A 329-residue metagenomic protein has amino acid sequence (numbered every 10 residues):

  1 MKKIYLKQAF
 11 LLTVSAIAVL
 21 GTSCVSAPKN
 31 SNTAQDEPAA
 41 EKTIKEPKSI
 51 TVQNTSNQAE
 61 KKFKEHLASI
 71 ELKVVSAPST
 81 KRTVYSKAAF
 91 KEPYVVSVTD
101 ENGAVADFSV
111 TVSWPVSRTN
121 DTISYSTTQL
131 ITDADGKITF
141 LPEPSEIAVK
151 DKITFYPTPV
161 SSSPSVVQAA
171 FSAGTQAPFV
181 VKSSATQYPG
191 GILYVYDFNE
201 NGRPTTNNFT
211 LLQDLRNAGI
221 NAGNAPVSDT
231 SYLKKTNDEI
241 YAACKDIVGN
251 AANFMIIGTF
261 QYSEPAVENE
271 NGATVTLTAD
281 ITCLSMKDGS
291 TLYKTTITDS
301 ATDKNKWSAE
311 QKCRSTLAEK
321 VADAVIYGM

Functional and structural regions predicted by a protein language model:
L20-S23: C-terminal motif of bacterial Sec signal peptides marking the signal peptidase cleavage site
V25-K29, D238-D288: Surface-exposed short loop/turn segments
V74-P78, R82-A106, V110, T139-P142: Beta-strand-rich structural segments
T111-Q129: Short amphipathic beta-strand segments in non-cytosolic proteins
T132-F140: Glycine-centered loop-to-beta-strand initiation motif
S165-V195: Short beta-strand elements
Y188-I257: N-terminal segment of the mature soluble domain
L284-G328: Short secondary-structure boundary motifs at beta->alpha junctions and helix caps
